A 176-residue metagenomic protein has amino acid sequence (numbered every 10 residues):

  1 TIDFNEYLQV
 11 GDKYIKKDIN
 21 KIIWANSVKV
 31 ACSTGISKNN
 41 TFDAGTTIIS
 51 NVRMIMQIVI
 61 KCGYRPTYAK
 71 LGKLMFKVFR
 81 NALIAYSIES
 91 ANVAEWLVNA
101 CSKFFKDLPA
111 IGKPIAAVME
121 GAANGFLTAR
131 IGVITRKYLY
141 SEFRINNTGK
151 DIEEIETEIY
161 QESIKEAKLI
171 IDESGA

Functional and structural regions predicted by a protein language model:
T1-S37: Membrane-proximal, non-transmembrane interface segments of integral membrane proteins
I23, S27, K38, C62-P66 (+2 more regions): Long, hydrophobic, amphipathic alpha-helical segments used as structural scaffolds
V28-R53, S87, A117-G121: Hydrophobic, aromatic-rich membrane-embedded alpha-helical segments
I36, A82-E89, Y140-R144, G175: Alpha-helical membrane-embedding segments and immediately adjacent membrane-interface amphipathic helices
T46-N81, A123-Y140: Membrane-interface alpha-helices
Y64-E120: Hydrophobic alpha-helical transmembrane segments and adjacent short intramembrane/lumenal linkers of inner/organellar
G112, A116-A176: Acidic, carboxylate-rich catalytic segments that either coordinate divalent cations
